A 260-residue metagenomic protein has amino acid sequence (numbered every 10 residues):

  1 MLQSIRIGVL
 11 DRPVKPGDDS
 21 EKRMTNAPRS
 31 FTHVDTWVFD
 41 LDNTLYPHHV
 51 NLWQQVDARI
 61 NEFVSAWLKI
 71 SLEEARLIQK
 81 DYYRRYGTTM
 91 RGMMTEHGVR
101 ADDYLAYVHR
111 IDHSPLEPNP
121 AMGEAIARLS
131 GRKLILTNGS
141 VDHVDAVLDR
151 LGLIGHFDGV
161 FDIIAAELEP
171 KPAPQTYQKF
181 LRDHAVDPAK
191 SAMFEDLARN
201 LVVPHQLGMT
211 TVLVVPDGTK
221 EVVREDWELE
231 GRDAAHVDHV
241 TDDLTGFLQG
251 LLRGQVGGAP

Functional and structural regions predicted by a protein language model:
M1-Q3, G17: A cross-taxon signal for low-complexity, glycine/charged-rich
R6-G8: Residues marking helix boundaries in flexible regions
L10-P13: N-terminal basic, low-structured, amphipathic or hydrophobic segments
K15-R23: Short, Lys/Arg-enriched N-terminal segments with co-localized hydrophobic residues within the first ~10-30 amino acids
M24-V34, A127, L134, S140-V141 (+1 more regions): Asp-based, Mg2+/Mn2+-dependent phosphohydrolase catalytic module
A27-F39, T44-G123, D142: N-terminal helical cap/lid subdomain that shapes the substrate entry/recognition surface in HAD-like hydrolases
H49, I78-Q79, S114, R132-K133 (+2 more regions): A generic structural signal for short
M94, A127-S130: Alpha-helix boundary recognition
